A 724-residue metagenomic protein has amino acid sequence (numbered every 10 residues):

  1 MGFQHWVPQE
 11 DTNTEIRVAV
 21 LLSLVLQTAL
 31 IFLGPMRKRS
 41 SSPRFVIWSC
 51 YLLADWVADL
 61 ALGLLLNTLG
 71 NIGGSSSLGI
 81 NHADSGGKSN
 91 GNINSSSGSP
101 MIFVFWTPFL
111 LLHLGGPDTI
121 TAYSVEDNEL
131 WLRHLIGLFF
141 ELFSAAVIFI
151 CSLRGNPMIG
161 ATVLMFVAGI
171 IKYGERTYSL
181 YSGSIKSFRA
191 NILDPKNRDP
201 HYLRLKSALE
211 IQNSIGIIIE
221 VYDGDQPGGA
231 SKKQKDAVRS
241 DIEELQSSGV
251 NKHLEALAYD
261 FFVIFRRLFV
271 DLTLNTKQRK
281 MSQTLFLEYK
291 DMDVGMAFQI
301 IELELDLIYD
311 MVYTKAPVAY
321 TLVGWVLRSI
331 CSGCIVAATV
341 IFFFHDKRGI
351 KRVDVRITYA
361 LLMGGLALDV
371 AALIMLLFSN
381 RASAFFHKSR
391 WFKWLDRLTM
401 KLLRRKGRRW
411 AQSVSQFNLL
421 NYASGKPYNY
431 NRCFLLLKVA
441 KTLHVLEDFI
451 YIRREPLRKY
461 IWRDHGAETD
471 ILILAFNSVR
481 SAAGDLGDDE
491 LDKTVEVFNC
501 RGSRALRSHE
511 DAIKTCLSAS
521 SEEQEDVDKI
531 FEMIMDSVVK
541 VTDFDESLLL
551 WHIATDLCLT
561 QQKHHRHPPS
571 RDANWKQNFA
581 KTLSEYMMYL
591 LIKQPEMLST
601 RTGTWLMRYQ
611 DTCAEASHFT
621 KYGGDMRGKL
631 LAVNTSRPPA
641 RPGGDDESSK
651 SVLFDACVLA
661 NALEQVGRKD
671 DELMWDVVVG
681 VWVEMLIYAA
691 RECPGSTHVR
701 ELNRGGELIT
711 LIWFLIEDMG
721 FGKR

Functional and structural regions predicted by a protein language model:
M1-A61, N67-R724: Extended, charged interaction scaffolds in large complex subunits
